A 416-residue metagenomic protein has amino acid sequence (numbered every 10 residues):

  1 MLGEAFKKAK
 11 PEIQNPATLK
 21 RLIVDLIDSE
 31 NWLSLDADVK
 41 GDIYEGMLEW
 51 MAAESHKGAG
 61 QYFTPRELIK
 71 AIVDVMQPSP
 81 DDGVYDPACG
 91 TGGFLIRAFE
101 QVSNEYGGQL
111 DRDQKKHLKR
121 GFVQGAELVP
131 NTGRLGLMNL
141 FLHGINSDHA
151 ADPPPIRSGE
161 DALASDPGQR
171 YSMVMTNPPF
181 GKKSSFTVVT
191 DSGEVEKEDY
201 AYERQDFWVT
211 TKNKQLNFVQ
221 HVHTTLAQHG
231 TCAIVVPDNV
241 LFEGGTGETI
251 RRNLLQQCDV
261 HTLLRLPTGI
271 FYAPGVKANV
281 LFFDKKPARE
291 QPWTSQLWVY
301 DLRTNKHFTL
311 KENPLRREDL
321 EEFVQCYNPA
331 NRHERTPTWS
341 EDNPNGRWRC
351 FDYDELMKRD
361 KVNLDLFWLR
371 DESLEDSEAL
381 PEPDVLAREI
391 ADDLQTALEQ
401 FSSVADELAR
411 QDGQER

Functional and structural regions predicted by a protein language model:
M1-A52, Q61: Long recognition/docking surfaces used for binding and targeting
K7-K8, D25-S29, A52-K57, R370-A387: Short hinge/gating elements
P16-K20, V24, A37, G41 (+8 more regions): Non-catalytic, well-ordered alpha-helical scaffold segments
V24-I27, Y44-A52, V73, Q77 (+3 more regions): Amphipathic, well-packed alpha-helical segments that form the structural scaffold of globular domains
V39, T64, N131, K214 (+1 more regions): A generic structural signal for residues located within well-ordered alpha-helices of large catalytic or ligand-binding
I43, I72, A98, L281 (+1 more regions): Residue-level signature of catalytic and energy-coupling elements of molecular machines, predominantly ATP/GTP-dependent
G58-T176, G181-E194, Q205, L216 (+2 more regions): Conserved S-adenosyl-L-methionine
A164-R416: A conserved structural/catalytic subdomain of Rossmann-like adenosyl-cofactor enzymes
